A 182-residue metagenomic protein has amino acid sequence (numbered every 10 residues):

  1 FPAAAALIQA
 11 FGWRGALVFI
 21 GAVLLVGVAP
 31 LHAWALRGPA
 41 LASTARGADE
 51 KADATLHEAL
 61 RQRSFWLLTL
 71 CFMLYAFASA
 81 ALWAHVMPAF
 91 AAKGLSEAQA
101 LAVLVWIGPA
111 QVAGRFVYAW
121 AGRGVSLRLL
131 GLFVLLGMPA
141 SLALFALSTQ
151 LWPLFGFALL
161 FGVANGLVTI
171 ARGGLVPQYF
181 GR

Functional and structural regions predicted by a protein language model:
F1, L167-F180: Intracellular juxtamembrane helix-capping segments at the cytosolic ends of symmetry-related transmembrane helices
F1-A4, H57-W120: Extracytoplasmic gate region of multi-pass secondary transporters
F1-A40: Helix-loop-helix hairpin linking two adjacent transmembrane segments in secondary transporters
L31, S141-F145, F161: MFS-fold secondary transporters
A35-A54: Flexible cytoplasmic inter-helical loops of multi-pass small-molecule transporters
S126, L147-T149: Helix-breaking motifs and short loop linkers at transmembrane-helix boundaries and internal kinks in secondary membrane
L129-L144: Structural signature of the two symmetry-related core transmembrane helices
W152-L160: Paired small-residue
